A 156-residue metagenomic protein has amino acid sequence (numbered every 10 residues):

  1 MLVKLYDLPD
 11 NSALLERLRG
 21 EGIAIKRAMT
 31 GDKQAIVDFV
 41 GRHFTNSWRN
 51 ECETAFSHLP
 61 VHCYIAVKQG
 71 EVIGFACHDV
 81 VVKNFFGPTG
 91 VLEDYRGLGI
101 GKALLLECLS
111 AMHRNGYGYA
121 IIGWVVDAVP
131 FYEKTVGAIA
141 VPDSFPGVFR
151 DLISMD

Functional and structural regions predicted by a protein language model:
M1-R19, W124, F145-V148: Acyl-donor-binding surface of acyltransferase catalytic domains
M29-G31, V37-E93: A conserved beta-strand-loop-helix scaffold within acyl/acetyltransferase catalytic domains
F75, V141-D143: Residue-level detector of high-confidence beta-strand sites
V91, G97-S110: Conserved acetyl-CoA-binding loop-helix of GNAT-fold acetyltransferases
M112-V125: Conserved GNAT acetyl-CoA-binding A-motif
Y132-E133: Conserved active-site tyrosine of GNAT-family acetyltransferases
D143-D156: …primarily DNA-binding HTH/wHTH and HhH modules…
